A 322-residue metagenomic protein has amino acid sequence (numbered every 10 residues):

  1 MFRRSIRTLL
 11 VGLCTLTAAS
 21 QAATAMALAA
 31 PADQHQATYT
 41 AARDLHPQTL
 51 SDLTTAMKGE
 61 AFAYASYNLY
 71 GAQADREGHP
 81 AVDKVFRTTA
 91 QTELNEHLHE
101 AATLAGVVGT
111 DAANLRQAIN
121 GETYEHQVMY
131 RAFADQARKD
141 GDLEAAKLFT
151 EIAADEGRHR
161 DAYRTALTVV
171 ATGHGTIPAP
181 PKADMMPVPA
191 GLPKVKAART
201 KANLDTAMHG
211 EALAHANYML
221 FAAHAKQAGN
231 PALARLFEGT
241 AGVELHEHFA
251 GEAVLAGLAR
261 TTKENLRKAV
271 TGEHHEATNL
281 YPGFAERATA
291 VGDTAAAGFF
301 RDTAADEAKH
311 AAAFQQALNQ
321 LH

Functional and structural regions predicted by a protein language model:
F2-L10: Bacterial N-terminal signal peptides that target proteins for export
L16-A27: C-terminal segment of classical bacterial N-terminal signal peptides
L28-H322: Non-heme di-metal
